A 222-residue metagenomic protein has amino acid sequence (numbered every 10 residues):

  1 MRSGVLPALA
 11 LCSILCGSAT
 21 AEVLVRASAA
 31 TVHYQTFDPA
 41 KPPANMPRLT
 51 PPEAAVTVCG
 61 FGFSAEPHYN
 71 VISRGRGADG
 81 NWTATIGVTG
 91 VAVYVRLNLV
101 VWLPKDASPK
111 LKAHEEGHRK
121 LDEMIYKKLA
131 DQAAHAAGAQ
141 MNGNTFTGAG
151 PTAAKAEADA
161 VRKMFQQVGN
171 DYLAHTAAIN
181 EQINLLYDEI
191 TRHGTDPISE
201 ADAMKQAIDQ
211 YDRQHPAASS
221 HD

Functional and structural regions predicted by a protein language model:
R2-A8, H114: Sec-dependent signal peptide recognition, specifically the positively charged N-region followed immediately by
P7-C16: Bacterial N-terminal signal peptides
G17-A21: Sec/Tat signal peptide C-region and signal peptidase I cleavage site
E22-T89, V93-V95, M141-D222: Metalloprotease/metallohydrolase-associated module, dominated by Zn2+-dependent proteases
V88-V101, K105, D122: Alpha-helical segments in soluble extracytoplasmic regions
K110-D122: Active-site recognition of the HExxH zinc-binding catalytic motif
M124-A130: Membrane-interfacial alpha-helical segments at the cytosolic side of multi-pass membrane proteins
